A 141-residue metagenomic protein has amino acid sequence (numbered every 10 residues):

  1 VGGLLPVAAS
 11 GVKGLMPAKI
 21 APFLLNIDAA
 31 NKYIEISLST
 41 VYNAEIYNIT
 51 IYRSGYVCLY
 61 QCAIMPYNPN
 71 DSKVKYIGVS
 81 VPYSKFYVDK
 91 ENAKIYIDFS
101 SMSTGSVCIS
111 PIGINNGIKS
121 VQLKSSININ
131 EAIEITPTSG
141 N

Functional and structural regions predicted by a protein language model:
V1-N141: Trimeric viral appendage architectures of receptor-binding fibers, tailspike depolymerases, and tail needles
